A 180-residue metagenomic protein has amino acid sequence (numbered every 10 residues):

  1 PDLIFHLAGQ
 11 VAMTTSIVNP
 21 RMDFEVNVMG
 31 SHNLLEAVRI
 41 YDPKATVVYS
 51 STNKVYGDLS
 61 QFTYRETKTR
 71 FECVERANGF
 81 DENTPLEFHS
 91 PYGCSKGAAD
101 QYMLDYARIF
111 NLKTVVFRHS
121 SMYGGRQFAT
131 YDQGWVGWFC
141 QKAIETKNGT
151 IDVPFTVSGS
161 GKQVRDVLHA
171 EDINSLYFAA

Functional and structural regions predicted by a protein language model:
P1-M122, E171, A180: N-terminal Rossmann-like NAD(P)+-binding domain of SDR-like oxidoreductases, especially those catalyzing
N27, S31, D132, V136-G137: Amphipathic alpha-helical segments in well-structured domains
V38-T46, T130-D132, E145-V153: Short, charged helix-to-loop "capping" segments that act as catalytic/coupling loops
K54, F80-L86, I151-D166: Hydrophobic transmembrane alpha-helix bundles
S60-Y64, Q127, C140, I144: A generic structural signal for secondary-structure junctions that act as hinges or helix/strand caps at the edges
H89-Y92, S120-Q133, G159-E171: Glycine-rich "substrate-gating" loop/helix at the edge of Rossmann-like oxidoreductase active sites
R108, G137-F155, R165-A180: Alpha-helical substrate-binding/gating segment
